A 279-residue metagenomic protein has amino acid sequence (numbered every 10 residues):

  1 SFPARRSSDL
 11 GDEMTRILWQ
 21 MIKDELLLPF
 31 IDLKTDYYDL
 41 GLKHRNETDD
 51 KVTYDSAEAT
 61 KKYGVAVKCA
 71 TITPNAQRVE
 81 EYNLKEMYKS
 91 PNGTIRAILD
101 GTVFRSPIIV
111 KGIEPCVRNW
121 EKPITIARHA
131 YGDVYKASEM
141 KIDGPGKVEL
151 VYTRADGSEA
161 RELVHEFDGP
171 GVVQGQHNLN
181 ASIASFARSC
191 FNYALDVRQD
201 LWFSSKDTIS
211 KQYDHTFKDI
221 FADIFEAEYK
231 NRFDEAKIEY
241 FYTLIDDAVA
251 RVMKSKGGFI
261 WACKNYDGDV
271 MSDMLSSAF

Functional and structural regions predicted by a protein language model:
F2-S7: Short, small-residue-biased leader/transition segments that mark boundaries at the very start of proteins
M14, L18-W19, K23-D49, A57-T60: N-terminal alpha-helical transmembrane segments of multi-pass membrane transport and channel/translocase proteins
F30-Y37, D196-S205, Y229-Y242: Flexible, glycine/charged-enriched surface loops at secondary-structure junctions
K43-E159, Y266, V270: N-terminal glycine-rich phosphate/adenylate-binding segment common to multiple enzyme folds
T60-T73, E228-F279: Glycine-rich phosphate-binding loop
Y152-R188: An N-terminal, well-structured beta->alpha segment
H177-E226, I245: Active-site pocket-lining segments that scaffold enzyme catalytic pockets across diverse folds
